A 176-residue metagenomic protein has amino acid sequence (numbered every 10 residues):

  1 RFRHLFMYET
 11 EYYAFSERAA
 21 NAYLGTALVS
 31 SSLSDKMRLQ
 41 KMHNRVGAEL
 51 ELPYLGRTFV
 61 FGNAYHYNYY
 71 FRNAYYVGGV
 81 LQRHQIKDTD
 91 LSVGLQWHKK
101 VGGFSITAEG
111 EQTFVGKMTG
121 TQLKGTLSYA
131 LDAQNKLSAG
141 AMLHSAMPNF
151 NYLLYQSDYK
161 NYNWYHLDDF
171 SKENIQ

Functional and structural regions predicted by a protein language model:
R1, V46-L50, V93-K99, G125-Y129 (+1 more regions): Residues on the lipid-exposed face of transmembrane beta-strands in outer-membrane beta-barrel proteins
F2-F6, V60-N63, A108, L127 (+1 more regions): Membrane-embedded beta-strand positions of outer-membrane beta-barrel proteins
M7-A14, Y65-Y70, T113-K117, H144-P148: Structural signature of outer-membrane beta-barrel domains
A14-N21, F71-G79, T119-G125, F150-D158: Outer-membrane beta-barrel translocator domains and adjoining extracellular loop/strand segments of Gram-negative
R38-N44, K87-V93, T119-L123, S171-I175: Residues that define the transmembrane beta-barrel architecture of outer-membrane proteins
P53-L55, V101-F104, D132-Q134: Outer-membrane beta-barrel channels and translocator barrels
G103-G116: Transmembrane beta-strand segments that form the barrel wall of outer-membrane beta-barrel proteins
Q134-Q176: Outer-membrane beta-barrel translocator/channel fold
